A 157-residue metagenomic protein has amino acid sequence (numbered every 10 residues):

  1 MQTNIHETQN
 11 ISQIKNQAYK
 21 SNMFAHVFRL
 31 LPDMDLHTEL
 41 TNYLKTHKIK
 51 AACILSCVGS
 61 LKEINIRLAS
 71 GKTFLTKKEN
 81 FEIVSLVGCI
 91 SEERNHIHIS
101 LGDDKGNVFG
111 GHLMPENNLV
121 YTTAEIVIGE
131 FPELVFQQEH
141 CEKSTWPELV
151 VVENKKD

Functional and structural regions predicted by a protein language model:
Q2-H96, D103, N107-D157: N-terminal intrinsically disordered, cationic/polar leader segments that include organellar targeting peptides
